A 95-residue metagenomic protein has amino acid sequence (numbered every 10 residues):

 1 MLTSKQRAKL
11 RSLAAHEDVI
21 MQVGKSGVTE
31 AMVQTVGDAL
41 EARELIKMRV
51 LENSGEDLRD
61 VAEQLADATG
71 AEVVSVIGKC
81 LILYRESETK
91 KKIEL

Functional and structural regions predicted by a protein language model:
M1-L95: Positively charged, polar, low-complexity stretches
